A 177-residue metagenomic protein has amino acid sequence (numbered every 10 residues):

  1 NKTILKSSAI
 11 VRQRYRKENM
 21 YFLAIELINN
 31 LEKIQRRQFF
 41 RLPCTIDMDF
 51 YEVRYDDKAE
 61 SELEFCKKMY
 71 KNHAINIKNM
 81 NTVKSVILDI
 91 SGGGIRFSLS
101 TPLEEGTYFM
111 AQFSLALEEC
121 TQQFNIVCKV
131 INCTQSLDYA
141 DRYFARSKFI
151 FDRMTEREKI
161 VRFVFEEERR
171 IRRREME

Functional and structural regions predicted by a protein language model:
N1-E177: Structured alpha-helical
